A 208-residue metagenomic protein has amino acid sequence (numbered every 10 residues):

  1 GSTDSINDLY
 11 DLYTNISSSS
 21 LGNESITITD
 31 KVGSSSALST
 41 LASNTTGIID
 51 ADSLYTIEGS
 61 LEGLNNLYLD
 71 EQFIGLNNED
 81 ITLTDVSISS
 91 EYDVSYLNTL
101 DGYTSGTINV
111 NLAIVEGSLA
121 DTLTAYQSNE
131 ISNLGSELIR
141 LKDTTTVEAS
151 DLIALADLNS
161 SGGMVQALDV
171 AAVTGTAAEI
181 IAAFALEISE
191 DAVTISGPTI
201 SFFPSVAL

Functional and structural regions predicted by a protein language model:
G1-L208: General marker for long, soluble alpha-helical cores
